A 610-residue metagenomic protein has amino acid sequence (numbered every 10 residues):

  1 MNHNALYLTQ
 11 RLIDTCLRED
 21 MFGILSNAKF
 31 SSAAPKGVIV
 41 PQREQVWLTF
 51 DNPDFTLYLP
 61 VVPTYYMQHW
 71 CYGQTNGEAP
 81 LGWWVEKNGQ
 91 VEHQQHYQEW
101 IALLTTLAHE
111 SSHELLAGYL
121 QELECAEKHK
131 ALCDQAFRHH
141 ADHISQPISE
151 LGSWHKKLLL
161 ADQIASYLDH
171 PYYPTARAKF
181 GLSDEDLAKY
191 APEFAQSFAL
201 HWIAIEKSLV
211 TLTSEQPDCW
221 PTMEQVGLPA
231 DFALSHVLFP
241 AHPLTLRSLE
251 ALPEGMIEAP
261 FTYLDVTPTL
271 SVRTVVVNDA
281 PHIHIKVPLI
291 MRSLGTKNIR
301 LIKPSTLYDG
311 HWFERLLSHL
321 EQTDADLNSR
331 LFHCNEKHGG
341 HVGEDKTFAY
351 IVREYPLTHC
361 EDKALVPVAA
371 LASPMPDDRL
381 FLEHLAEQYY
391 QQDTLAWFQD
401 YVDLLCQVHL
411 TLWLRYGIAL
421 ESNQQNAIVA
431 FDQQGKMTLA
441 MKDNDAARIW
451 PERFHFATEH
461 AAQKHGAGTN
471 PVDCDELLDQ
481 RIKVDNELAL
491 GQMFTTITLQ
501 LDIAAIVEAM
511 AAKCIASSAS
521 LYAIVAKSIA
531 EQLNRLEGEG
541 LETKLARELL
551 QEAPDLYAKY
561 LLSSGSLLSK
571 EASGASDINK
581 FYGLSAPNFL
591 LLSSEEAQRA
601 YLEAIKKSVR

Functional and structural regions predicted by a protein language model:
M1-L404, F431-R610: Nucleotide/phosphate-binding site architecture used for ATP/NTP-dependent chemistry
V266-L270, L410-T411, L420-N423: Short amphipathic alpha-helical surface micro-motifs
V402-R415: An amphipathic, hydrophobic-aromatic interaction surface with interspersed Lys/Arg that forms lipid/phosphate-bearing
Y416-A430: A short glycine-rich, hydrophobically flanked beta-strand micro-motif that places a catalytic Asp/Glu for divalent metal
